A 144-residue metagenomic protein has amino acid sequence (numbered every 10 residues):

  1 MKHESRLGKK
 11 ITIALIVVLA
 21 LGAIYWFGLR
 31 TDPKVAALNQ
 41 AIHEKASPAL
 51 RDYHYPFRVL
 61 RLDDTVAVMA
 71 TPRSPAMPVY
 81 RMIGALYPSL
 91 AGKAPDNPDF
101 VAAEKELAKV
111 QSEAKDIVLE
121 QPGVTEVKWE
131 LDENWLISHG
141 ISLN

Functional and structural regions predicted by a protein language model:
M1-G8: Short, Lys/Arg-rich N-terminal segment immediately upstream of the first membrane anchor
K9-G28: Hydrophobic membrane-insertion alpha-helices, especially the h-region of bacterial N-terminal signal peptides
R30, K34, A102: Conserved aromatic-histidine-acidic binding/catalytic patches
P33-S47: Alpha-helical transmembrane signal-anchor/signal-peptide segments
E44-I117: Extracytoplasmic/periplasmic/luminal assembly and interaction segments in envelope/secretory/respiratory proteins
P56, A114-E133: Short acidic amphipathic segments
D132-N144: Short, low-complexity, Pro/Ser/Thr/Gly-rich segments in the mature regions of secreted, periplasmic
